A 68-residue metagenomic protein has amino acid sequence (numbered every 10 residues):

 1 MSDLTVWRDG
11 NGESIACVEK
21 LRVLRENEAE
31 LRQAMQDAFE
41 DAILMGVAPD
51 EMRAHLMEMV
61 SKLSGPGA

Functional and structural regions predicted by a protein language model:
M1-R32, Q36: N-terminal acidic leader/helix
Q36-G65: Short, charge-rich amphipathic interface segments used for partner binding and complex assembly
